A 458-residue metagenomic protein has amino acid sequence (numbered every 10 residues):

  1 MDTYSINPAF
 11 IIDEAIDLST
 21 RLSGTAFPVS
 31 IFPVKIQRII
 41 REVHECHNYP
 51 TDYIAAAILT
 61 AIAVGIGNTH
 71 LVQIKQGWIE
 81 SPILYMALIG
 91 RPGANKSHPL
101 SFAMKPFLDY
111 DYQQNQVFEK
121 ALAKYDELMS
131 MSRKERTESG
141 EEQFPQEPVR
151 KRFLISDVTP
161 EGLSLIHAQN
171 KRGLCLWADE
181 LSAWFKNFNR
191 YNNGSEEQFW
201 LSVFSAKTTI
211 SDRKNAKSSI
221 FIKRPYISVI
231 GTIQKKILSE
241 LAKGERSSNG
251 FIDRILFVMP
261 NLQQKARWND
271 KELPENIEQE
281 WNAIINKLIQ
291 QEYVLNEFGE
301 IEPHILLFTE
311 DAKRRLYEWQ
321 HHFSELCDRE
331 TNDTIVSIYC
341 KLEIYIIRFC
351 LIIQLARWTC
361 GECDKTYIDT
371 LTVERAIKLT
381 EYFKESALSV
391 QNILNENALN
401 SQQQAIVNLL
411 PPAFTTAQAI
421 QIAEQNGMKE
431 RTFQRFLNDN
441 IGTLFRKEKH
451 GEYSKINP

Functional and structural regions predicted by a protein language model:
M1-P458: Phosphate-handling catalytic cores of nucleic-acid transaction enzymes
